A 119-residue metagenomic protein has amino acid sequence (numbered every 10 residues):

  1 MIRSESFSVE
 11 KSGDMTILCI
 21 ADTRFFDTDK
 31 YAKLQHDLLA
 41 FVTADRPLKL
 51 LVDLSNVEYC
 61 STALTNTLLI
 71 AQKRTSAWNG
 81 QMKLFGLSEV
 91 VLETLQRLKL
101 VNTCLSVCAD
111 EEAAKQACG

Functional and structural regions predicted by a protein language model:
R3-H36: STAS-typified acidic loop motif
D14, E89, E112: Residues that form or immediately flank small-molecule/cofactor binding pockets and catalytic motifs
R24-L105: Amphipathic alpha-helical interaction surfaces in cytosolic regulatory modules
T103-A114: Short acidic-hydrophobic, aromatic-tinged amphipathic segments that line or gate anion-handling sites
A117-G119: Receiver (REC) domain switch/output surface
